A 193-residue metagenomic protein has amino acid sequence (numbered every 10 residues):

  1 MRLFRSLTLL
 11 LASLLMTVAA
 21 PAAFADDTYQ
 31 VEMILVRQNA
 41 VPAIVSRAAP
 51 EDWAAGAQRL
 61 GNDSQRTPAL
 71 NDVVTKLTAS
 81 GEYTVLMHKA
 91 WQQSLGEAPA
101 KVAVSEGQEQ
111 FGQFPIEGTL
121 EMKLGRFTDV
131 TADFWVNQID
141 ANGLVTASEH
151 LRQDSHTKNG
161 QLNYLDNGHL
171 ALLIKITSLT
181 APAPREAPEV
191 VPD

Functional and structural regions predicted by a protein language model:
M1-L11: Bacterial N-terminal signal peptides that target proteins for export
R2, A22-A25: Charged/polar interaction segments and conserved charged motifs
T17-A20: N-terminal signal peptide c-region/cleavage motif recognized by signal peptidases
F24-H156, G160-L165, L179, R185: Extended, low-hydrophobicity segments enriched in charged/polar residues
N167-H169: Polar alpha-helical coiled-coil and adjacent low-complexity
A171-D193: Short, low-complexity, Pro/Ser/Thr/Gly-rich segments in the mature regions of secreted, periplasmic
